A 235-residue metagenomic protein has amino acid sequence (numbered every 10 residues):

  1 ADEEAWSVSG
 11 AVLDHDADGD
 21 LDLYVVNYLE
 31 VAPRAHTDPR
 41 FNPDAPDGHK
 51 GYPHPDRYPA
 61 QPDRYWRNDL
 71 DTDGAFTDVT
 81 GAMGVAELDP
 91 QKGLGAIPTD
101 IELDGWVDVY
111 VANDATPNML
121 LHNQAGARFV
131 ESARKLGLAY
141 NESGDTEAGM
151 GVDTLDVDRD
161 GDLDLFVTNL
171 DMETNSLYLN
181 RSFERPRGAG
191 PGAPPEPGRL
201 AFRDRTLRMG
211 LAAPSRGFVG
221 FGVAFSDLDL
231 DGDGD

Functional and structural regions predicted by a protein language model:
A1-D235: Acidic, glycine/proline-rich Ca2+-coordinating loop motifs
